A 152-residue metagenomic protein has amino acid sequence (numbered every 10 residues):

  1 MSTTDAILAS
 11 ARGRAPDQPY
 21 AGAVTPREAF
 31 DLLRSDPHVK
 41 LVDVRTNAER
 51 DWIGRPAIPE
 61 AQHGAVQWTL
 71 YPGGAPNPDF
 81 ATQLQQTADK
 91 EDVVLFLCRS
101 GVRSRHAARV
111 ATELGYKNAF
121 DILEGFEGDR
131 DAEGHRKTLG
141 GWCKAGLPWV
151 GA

Functional and structural regions predicted by a protein language model:
M1-V39, N47-V93, S104-A152: Rhodanese-like catalytic fold shared by cysteine-dependent sulfurtransferases and DSP/PTP-type phosphatases
F96-L97: Short, surface-exposed ligand- or partner-binding patches at beta-edge/loop junctions that are enriched in aromatics
G101: Conserved G/P- and acidic residue-centered "switch" motifs that form tight phosphate/ATP-binding loops in soluble
